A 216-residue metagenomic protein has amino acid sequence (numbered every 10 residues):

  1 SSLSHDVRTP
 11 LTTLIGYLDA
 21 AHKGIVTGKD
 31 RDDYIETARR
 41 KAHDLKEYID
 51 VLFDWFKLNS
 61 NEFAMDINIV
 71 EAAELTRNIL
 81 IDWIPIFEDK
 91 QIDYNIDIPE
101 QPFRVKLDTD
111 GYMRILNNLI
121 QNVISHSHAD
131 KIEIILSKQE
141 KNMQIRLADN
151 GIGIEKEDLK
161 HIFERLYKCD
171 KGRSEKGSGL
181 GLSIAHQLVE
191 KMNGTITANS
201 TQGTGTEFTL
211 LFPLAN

Functional and structural regions predicted by a protein language model:
N68, E88, D93-F103: Conserved catalytic submotifs in the C-terminal HATPase_c
N122-I124: Short helix-loop "hinge" at the ATP-lid/N-box region of the Bergerat-fold HATPase_c
K131-K141: Short beta-strand/loop element within the Bergerat-fold HATPase_c
D149: Acidic ATP/Mg2+-coordinating residue in the GHKL
I154-Y167: Short conserved segment of the HATPase_c
G181, A185: Short alpha-helical Gxxx[C/S/T] motif in the catalytic ATP-binding
